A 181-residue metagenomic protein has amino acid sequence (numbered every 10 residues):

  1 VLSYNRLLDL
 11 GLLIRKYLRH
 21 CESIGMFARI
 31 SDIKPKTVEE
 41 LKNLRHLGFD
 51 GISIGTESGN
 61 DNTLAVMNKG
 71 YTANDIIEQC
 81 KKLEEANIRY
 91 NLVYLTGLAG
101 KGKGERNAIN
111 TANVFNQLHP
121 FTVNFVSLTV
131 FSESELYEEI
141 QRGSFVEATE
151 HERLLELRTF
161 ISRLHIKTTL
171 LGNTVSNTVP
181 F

Functional and structural regions predicted by a protein language model:
V1-Y4, L18-P35, F49-I76, F121-N124: Core AdoMet radical
L7, P35-N43, E105-N113: Short, acidic/polar
G11-R19, L41-G48, K81-E85: Acidic (Asp/Glu)-rich catalytic clusters
G51, N74-L136, H151-T174: Conserved C-terminal portion of the radical SAM core fold that forms the substrate/S-adenosylmethionine-binding
N62-K69, T96-G102, S144: Surface-exposed cleft-lining segments at the edges of enzyme active sites
Y137-S144: Short glycine/proline- and charge-enriched loop/turn segments that cap or connect secondary-structure elements
S144-H151: A short acidic, glycine-rich active-site loop that binds or catalyzes chemistry on phosphate/adenosine moieties
T178-F181: Radical SAM enzyme core and accessory elements
